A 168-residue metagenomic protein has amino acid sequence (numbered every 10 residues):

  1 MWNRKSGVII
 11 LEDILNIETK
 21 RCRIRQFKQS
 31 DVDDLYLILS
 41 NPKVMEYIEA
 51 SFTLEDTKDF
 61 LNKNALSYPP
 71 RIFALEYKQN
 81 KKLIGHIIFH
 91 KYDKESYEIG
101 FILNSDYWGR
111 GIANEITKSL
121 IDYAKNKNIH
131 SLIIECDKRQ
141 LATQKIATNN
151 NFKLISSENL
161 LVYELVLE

Functional and structural regions predicted by a protein language model:
M1-D33, L37-M45, I72, E76-E168: Acyl-donor (CoA/ACP) binding surface of acyl/acetyltransferases
K43-N62: Conserved GNAT-fold acetyl-CoA-binding loop/helix
N64-P69: Short loop/turn motifs at secondary-structure junctions and domain boundaries
